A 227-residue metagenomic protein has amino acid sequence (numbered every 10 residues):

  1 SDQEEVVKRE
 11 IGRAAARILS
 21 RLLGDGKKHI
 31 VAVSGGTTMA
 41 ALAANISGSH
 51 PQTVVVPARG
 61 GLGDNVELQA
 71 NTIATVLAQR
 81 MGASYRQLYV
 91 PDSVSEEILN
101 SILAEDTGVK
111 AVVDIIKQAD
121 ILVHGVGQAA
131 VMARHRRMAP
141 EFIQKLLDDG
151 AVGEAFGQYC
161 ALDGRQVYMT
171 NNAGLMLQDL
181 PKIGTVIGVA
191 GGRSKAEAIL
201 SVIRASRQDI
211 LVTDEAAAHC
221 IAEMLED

Functional and structural regions predicted by a protein language model:
S1-A32, A44-P51, N65-E67: HTH-adjacent hinge/linker in prokaryotic transcriptional regulators
Q3, T38-M39, L62-G63: A short acidic, glycine/proline-enriched capping/turn motif at secondary-structure boundaries, especially helix N-cap
R9-R17, T37-A40, T107-K110, D114 (+1 more regions): Short, contiguous clusters of charged residues that form electrostatic/catalytic patches at enzyme active sites, used
A32-T38, G191: Glycine-rich beta-strand-to-loop/alpha-helix junction loops that act as flexible
T38-Q52, R134-I143: Short Gly/Thr/Asp-enriched flexible loops that form oxyanion-binding sites at enzyme active sites
Q52-L62: Catalytic or ion-translocation cores adjacent to nucleophile or general acid/base/metal-coordination motifs in diverse
G61-D227: Conserved phosphate- and dinucleotide-binding cores of soluble alpha/beta proteins, encompassing both enzyme active
